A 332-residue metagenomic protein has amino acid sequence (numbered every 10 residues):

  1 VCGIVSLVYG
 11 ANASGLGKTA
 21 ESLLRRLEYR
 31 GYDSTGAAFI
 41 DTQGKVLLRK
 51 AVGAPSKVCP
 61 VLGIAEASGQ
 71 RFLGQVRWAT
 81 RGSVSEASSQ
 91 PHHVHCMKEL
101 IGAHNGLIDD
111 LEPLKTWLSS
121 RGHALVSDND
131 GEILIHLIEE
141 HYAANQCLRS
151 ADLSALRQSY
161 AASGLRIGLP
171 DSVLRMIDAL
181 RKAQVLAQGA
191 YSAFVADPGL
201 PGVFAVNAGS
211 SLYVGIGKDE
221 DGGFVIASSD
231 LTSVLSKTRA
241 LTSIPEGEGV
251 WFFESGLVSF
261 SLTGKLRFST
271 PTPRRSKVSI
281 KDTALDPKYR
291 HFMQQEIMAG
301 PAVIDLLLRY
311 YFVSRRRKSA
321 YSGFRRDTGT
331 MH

Functional and structural regions predicted by a protein language model:
V1-H332: Conserved short alpha-helical segments that host acidic/polar catalytic motifs at enzyme active sites
